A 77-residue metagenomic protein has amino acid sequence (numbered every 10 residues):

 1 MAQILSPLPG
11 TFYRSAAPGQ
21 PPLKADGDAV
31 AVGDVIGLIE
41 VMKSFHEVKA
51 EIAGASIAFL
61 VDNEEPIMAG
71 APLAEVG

Functional and structural regions predicted by a protein language model:
M1-Q20, L38-E51: Short beta-strand-turn/beta-hairpin segments enriched in glycine/proline and small hydrophobics that form edge-strand
R14-A29, I52, A58-D62: Short histidine-centered loop motifs in beta-beta connectors
A25-E47, M68-G77: Short hydrophobic beta/alpha edge segments that flank linear recognition/processing sites
A53, I57-G77: C-terminal structural segments of small proteins and small subunits
